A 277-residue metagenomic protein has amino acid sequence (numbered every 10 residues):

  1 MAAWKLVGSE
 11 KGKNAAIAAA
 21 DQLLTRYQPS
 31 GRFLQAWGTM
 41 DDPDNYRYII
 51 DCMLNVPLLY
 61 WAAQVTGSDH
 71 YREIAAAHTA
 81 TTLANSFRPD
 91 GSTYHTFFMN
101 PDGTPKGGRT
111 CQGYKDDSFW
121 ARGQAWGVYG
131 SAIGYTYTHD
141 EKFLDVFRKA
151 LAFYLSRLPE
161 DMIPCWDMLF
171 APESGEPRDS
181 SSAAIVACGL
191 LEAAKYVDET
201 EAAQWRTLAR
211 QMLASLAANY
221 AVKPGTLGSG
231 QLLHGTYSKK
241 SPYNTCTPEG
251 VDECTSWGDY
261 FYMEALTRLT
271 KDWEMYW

Functional and structural regions predicted by a protein language model:
M1-W277: Glycan-recognition and catalytic cores of secretory/periplasmic carbohydrate-active enzymes
